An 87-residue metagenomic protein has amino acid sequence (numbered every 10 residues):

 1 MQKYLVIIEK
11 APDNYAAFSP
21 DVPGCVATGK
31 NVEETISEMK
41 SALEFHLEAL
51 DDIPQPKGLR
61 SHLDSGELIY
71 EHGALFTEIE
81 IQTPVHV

Functional and structural regions predicted by a protein language model:
M1-Y4, S37-V87: Short, charged, surface-exposed hinge/linker loops at domain edges that act as mobile lids or interdomain connectors
Y4, Y15, C25-A27: Structural detector for hydrophobic anchor residues on beta-strands
I7-P20: Short aromatic-glycine-(Arg/Gly/Cys) micro-motifs in beta-strand/loop hairpins
S19-V22, T83: Hydrophobic alpha-helix-in-membranes signature
P23-E34: A short, exposed loop/beta-hairpin motif centered on an aromatic-Gly-Thr core
